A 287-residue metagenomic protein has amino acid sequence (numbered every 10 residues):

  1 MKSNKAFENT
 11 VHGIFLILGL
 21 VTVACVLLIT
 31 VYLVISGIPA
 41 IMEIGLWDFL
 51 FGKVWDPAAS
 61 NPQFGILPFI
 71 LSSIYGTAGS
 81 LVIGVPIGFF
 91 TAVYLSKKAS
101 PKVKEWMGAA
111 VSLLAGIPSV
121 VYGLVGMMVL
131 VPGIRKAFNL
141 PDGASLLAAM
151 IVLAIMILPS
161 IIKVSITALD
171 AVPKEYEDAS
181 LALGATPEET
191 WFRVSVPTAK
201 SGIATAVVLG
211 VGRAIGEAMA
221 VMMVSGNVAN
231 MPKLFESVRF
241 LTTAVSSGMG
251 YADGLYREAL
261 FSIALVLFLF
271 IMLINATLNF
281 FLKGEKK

Functional and structural regions predicted by a protein language model:
M1-G19, L278-K287: Transmembrane alpha-helical segments of polytopic membrane transport and secretion proteins
H12, I87-G126: Cytoplasmic-entry segments and transmembrane alpha-helices of multi-pass inner-membrane transporters
I66-Y94: Transmembrane alpha-helix signature in integral membrane proteins
S112-I157: Generic hydrophobic transmembrane alpha-helix motif, especially the helices
P118, L183-G184, P197: Glycine/proline-centered hinge or cleavage motifs at structural transition points of membrane proteins
V164-S165, P187-M222: Transmembrane alpha-helices
I166-D170, K174, L181, G250-K287: C-terminal transmembrane helix and the adjacent membrane-cytosol boundary/short C-terminal tail of inner/organellar
V221-F268: Interhelical loop and adjacent transmembrane-helix boundary motif in polytopic membrane transport permeases
